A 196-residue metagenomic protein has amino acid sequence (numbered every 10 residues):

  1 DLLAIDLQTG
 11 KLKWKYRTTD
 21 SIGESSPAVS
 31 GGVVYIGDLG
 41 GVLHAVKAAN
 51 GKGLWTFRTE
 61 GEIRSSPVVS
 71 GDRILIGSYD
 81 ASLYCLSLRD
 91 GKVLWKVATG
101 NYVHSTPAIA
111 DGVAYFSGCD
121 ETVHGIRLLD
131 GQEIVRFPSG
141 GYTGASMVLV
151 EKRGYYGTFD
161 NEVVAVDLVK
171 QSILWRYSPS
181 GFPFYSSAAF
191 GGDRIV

Functional and structural regions predicted by a protein language model:
D1-L2, Y16-H44, F57-Y84, V97-H124 (+3 more regions): Repeat-blade elements of multi-bladed beta-propeller folds
D6-G10, K47-G51, S87-G91, R127-G131 (+1 more regions): Short loop/turn segments that connect beta-strands within beta-propeller blades
